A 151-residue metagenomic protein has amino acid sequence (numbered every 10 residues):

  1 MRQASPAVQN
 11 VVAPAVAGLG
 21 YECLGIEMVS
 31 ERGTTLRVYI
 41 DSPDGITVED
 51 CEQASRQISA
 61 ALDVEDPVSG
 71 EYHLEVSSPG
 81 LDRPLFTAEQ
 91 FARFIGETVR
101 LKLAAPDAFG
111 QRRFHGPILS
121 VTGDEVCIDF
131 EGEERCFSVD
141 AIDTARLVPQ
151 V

Functional and structural regions predicted by a protein language model:
M1-V151: Short Lys/Arg-rich amphipathic alpha-helical segments
